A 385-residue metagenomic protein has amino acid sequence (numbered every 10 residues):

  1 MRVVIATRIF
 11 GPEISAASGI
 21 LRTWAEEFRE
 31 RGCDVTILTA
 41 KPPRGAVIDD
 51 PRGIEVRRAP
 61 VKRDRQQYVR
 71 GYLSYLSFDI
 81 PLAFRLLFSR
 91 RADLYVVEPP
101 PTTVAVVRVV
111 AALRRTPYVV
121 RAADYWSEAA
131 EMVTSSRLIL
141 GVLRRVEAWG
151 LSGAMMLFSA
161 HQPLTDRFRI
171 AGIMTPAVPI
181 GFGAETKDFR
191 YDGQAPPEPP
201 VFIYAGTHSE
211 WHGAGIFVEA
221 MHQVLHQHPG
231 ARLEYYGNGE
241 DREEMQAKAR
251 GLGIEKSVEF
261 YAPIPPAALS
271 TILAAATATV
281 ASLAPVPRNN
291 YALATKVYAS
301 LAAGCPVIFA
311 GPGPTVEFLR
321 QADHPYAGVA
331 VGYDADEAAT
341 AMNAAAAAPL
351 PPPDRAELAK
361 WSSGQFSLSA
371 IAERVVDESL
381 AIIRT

Functional and structural regions predicted by a protein language model:
M1-E55, V224, T385: N-terminal subdomain of nucleotide-sugar transferases
K41, P163, F182-G183: Carbohydrate-associated surface elements
A83-L87, A105, V109-L113, A122 (+1 more regions): Membrane-proximal helix-turn-helix segments that form the acceptor-binding/catalytic region of lipid-linked
M155, L273-N290, C305: Acidic donor-binding loop of glycosyltransferase active sites
F158, A195-M221, E234: Conserved donor-binding/catalytic core segment of Leloir-type glycosyltransferases
R169, G183-P199, G213, P349: Acidic anion/phosphate-binding donor-loop and adjacent secondary structure in glycosyltransferase catalytic cores
E243-S270: Nucleotide-activated donor-binding/catalytic signature segment of Leloir-type glycosyltransferases, i.e., the conserved
V316-A344: Change "using UDP/GDP/dTDP sugars" to "using nucleotide sugars
